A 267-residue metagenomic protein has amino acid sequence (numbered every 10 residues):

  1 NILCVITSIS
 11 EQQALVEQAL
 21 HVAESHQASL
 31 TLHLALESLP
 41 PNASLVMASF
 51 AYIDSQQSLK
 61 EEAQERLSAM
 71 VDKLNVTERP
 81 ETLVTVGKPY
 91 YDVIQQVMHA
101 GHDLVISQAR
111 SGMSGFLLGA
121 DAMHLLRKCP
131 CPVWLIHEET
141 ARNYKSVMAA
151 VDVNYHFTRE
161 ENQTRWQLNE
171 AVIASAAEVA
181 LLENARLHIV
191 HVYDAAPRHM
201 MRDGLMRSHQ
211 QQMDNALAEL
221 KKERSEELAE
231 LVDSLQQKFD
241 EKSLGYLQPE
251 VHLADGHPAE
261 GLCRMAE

Functional and structural regions predicted by a protein language model:
N1, Q12, V16-S25, V93-S146 (+1 more regions): Gly/Ser-rich helix-loop-strand patches that form or flank binding pockets for ribonucleotide-derived cofactors
N1-A51, S146-D214, K242: Small/aliphatic-rich secondary-structure junction motif
L15-E17, E81-L83, Y90-Y91, D121-N143 (+3 more regions): Generic detector of contiguous secondary-structure segments
T31-H33, E81-T85, W134, H188-V190 (+2 more regions): General small-molecule cofactor/ligand-binding pocket signal
A51-E65, Q211-E227: A short acidic, glycine-rich active-site loop that binds or catalyzes chemistry on phosphate/adenosine moieties
D54, V71-S107, Q236-E267: Structural beta-alpha unit
A63-L67, V93, L228, L262: Generic hydrophobic, amphipathic alpha-helix propensity
A100-G101, V105, E139-Y155, R186-I189 (+1 more regions): Conserved long hydrophobic alpha-helices within structured protein cores
